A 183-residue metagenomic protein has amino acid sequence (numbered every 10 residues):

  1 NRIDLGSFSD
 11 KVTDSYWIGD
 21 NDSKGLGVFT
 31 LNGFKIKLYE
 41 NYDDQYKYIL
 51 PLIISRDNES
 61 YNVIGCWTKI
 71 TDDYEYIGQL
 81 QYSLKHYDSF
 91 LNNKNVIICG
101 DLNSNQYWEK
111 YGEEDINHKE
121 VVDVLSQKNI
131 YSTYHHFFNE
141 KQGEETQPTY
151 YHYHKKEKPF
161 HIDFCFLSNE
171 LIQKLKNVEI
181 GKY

Functional and structural regions predicted by a protein language model:
R2-I3, K35, W67-K69, L102-N105 (+2 more regions): Catalytic metal-binding/acid-base residues of hydrolase active sites
R2-K69: Structured beta-strand-rich core segments of catalytic domains in phosphoester-bond hydrolases
I3-G6, G25, T71-D73, N105-E109 (+2 more regions): Short catalytic/ligand-binding loop motif for oxyanion handling, primarily in non-cytosolic enzymes, centered on
K11-D14, L80-L167: Metal-dependent phosphoesterases centered on the DNase I-like endonuclease/exonuclease/phosphatase
K11-Y16, G33-D44, N129-H136, Q173-Y183: Short secondary-structure junctions
N21-L38, S55, E145, Y151-K174: Conserved beta strand-loop-helix elements of the APE1-like EEP
V63-D73, D123-S126: Active-site-proximal loop/helix segment associated with metal-binding centers of metalloenzymes
